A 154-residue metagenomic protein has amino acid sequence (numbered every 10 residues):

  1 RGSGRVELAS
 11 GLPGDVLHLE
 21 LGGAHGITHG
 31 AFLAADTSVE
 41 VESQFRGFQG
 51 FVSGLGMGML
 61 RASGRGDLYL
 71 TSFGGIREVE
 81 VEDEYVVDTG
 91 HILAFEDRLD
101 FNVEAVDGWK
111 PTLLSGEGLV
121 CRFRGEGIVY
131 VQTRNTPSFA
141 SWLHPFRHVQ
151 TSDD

Functional and structural regions predicted by a protein language model:
R1-D154: Composition-driven recognition of glycine/serine/threonine/acidic- and proline-rich low-complexity segments and repeats
